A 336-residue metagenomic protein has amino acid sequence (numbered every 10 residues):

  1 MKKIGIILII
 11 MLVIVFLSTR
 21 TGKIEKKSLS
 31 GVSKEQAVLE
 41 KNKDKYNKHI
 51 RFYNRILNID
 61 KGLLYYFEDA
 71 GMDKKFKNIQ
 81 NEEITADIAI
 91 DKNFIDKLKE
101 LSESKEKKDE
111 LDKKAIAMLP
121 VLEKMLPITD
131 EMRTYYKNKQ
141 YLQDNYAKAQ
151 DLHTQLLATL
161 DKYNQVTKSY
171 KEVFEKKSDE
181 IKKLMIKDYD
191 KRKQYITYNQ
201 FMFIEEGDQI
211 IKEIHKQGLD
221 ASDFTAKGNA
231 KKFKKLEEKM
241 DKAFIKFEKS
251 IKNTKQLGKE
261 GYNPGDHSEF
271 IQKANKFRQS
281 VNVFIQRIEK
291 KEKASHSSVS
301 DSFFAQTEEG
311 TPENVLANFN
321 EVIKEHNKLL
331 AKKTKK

Functional and structural regions predicted by a protein language model:
M1-I4: Positively charged n-region of N-terminal signal peptides that target proteins for export
I7-S18: Hydrophobic membrane-insertion alpha-helices, especially the h-region of bacterial N-terminal signal peptides
I24-N81, Q150, L184-D208, K212-H215 (+2 more regions): Immediate post-signal-peptide N-terminus of mature secreted/exported proteins
K34-R51, E103-E106, E110-A117, D144 (+9 more regions): Non-transmembrane, amphipathic alpha-helical segments
K61-D144: Post-signal peptide N-terminal segment of secreted/secretory-pathway proteins
D69-G71, I95-D109, N138-D151, K183 (+3 more regions): Short, charged/polar, low-complexity loop and linker segments that flank or interrupt alpha-helical bundles
H153-F277: Extended amphipathic alpha-helical interaction segments
K234-K336: A cross-kingdom marker for long, charged
